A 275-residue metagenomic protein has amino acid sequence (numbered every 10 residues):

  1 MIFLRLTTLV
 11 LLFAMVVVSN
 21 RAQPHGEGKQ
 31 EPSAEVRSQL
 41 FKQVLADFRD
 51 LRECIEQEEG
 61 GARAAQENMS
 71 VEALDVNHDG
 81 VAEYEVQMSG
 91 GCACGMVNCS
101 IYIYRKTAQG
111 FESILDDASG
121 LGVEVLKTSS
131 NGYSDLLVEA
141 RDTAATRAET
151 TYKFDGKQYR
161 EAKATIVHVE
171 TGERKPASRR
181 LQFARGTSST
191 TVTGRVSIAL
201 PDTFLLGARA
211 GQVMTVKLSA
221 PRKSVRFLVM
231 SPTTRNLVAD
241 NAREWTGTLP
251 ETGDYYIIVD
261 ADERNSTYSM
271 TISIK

Functional and structural regions predicted by a protein language model:
R5-T8, L12, R21-E53, V125-A177 (+2 more regions): Acidic, small-residue rich beta-repeat scaffolds with periodic aromatic anchors
E58-Q66, T191-L200, L237-V238: Extracellular beta-rich ligand/substrate-recognition surface
G61-A62, G90-M96, R141-T143, K217-L218: Short consensus segments that form the blades of beta-propeller domains, in both extracellular/periplasmic
N77-S89, S130-A140: Acidic/hydrophobic-patterned starts of short beta strands in beta-sheet-rich repeat architectures
A140-T143, I258-R264: Short beta-strand-plus-loop segments that form exposed binding edges in beta-rich domains
E173-L205, G211, K275: Non-catalytic extracellular/lumenal accessory regions of secreted precursors
V196-D260: Acidic, Ser/Thr/Pro-rich low-complexity intrinsically disordered segments
D202, E263-K275: Edge beta-strands of jelly-roll/beta-sandwich modules across compartments, strongly enriched in secreted/luminal
